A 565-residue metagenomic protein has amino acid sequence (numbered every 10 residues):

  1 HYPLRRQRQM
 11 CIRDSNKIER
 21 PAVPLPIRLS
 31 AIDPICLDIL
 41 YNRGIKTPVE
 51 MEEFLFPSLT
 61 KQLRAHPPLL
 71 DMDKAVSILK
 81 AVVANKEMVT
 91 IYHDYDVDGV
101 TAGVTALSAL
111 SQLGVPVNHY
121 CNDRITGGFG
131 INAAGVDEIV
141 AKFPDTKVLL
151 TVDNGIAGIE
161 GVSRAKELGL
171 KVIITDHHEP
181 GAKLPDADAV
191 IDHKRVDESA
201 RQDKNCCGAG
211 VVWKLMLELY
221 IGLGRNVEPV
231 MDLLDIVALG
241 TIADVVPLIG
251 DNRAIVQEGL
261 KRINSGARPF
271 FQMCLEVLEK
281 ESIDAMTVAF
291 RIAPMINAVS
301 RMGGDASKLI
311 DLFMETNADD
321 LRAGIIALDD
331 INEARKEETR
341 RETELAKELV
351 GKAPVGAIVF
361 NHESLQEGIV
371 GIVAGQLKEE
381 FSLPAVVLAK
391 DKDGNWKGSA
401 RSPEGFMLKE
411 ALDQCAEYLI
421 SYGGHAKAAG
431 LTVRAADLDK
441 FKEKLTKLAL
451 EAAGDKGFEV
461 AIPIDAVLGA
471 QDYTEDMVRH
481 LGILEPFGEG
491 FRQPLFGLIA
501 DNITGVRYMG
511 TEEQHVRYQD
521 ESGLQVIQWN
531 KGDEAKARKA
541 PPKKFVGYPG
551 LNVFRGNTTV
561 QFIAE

Functional and structural regions predicted by a protein language model:
H1-D14: Single conserved hydrophobic/aromatic residue that forms the stacking wall/gate of nucleotide- or nucleobase-binding
P21, P26-K147, E167-L168, D186 (+6 more regions): Hydrophobic helix-and-loop "lid/oligomerization" segment in the mid-to-C-terminal part of catalytic domains
L40, L150, N297, L481 (+1 more regions): A residue-level signal for conserved active-site and pocket-lining positions in enzyme catalytic cores
D137-N205, A209, W213-G222: Active-site cavity-forming subdomains of large catalytic enzyme subunits
E160-R164, I358, V373-Q376, D476 (+1 more regions): A short acidic, amphipathic alpha-helical/loop segment
D437-K444, E512, R538-E565: OB-fold single-stranded nucleic acid-binding module
A466-L524: Accessory interdomain/linker segments of ATP-dependent helicases and helicase-like nucleic-acid enzymes that mediate
S522-A537: Beta-strand/loop nucleic-acid-binding surfaces
